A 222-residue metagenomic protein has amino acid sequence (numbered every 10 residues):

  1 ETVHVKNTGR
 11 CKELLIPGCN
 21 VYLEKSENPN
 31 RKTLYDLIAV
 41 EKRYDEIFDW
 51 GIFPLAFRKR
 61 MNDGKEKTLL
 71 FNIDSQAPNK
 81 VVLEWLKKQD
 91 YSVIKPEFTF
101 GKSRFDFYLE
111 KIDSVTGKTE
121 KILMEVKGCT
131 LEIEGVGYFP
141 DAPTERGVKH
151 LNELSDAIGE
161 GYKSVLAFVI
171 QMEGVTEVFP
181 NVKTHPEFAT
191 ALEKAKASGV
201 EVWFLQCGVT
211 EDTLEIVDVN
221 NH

Functional and structural regions predicted by a protein language model:
E1-K6: Short, structured beta-strand/loop micro-motifs enriched in basic residues and often containing a Trp
T8-Y22, S155: Short nucleic-acid-contacting surface segments enriched for D/E, G, S/T with interspersed K/R
K12, D45-P96, V115: Acidic-basic catalytic patches of nuclease active cores, encompassing PD-(D/E)XK and other metal-cofactor nuclease
P17-P29, T33, Q206-C207: Flexible glycine-rich surface loops and low-complexity tracts that mediate binding to linear polymers
N20, E120, K163-V165, E201: Residues at the starts of beta-strands that form the adenosine-phosphate
F105-D141, L154: Conserved catalytic cores of phosphodiester-cleaving nucleases, focusing on short active-site segments
G135-E145, S155-T184, Q206: Nucleic-acid nuclease catalytic cores
M172-H222: Domain-level recognition of nuclease-like catalytic cores that cleave nucleotide substrates
